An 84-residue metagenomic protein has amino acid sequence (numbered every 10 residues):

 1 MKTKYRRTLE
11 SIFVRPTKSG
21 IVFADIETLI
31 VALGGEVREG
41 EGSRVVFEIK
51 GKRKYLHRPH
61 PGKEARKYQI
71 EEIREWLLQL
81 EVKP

Functional and structural regions predicted by a protein language model:
M1-P84: Basic nucleic-acid-binding interfaces
